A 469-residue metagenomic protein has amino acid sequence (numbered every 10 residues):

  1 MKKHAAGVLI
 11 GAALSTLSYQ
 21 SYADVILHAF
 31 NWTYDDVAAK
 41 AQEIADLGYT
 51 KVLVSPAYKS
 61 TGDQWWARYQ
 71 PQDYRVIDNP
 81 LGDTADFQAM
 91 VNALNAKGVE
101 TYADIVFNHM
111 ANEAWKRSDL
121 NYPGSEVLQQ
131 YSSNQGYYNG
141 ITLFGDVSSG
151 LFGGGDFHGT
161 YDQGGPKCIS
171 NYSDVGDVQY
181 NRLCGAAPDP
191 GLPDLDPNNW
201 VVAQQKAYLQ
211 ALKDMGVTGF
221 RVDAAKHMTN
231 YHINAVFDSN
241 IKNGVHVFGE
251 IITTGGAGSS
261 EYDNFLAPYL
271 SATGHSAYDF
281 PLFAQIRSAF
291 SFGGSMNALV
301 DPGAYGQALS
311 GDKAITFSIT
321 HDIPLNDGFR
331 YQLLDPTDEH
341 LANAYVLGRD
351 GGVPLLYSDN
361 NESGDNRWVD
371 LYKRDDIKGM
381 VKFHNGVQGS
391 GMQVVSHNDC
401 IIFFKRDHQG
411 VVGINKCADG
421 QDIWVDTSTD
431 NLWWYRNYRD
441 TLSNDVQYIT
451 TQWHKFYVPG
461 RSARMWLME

Functional and structural regions predicted by a protein language model:
M1-V8: Bacterial N-terminal signal peptides that target proteins for export
S21-A23: Boundary at the C-terminal end of the N-terminal hydrophobic targeting segment
V25-I26, A38-A45, P56, G62-R75 (+5 more regions): Active-site-proximal helices and loops of the catalytic beta/alpha 8
F30: Glycan-association/targeting regions that enable binding to alpha-glucans and other polysaccharides
Y34-V37, E43-L47, K51-V52, A93-V99 (+3 more regions): An active-site-proximal structural segment forming one wall of the substrate-binding cleft that immediately precedes
S60-N92, S125-D194: Aromatic- and acidic-residue-enriched carbohydrate-binding clefts of CAZyme catalytic domains
S173-Q179, G185, G191-L192, D196-L212 (+3 more regions): Lipid deacylating catalytic domains
